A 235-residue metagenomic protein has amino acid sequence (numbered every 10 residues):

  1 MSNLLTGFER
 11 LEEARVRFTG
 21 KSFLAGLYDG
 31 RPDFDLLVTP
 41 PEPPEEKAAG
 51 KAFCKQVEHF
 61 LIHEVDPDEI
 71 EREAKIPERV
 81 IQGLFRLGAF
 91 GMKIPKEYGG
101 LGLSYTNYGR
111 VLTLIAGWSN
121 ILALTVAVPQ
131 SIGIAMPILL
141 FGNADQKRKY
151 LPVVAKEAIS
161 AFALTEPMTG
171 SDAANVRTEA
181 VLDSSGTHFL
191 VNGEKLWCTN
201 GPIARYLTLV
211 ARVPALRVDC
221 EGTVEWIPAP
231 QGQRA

Functional and structural regions predicted by a protein language model:
M1-P129, L140-S160, S171, F189: Amphipathic, small/basic residue-rich leader segments at the start of a protein or domain
F90-K93, A161-A163, T208-V210, I227-P228: Short, conserved beta-strand segments within well-ordered enzyme catalytic domains that often line or immediately flank
Y98, E166-M168, S184, K195: Short, flexible loop/turn elements at secondary-structure junctions
S104-T106, M136-L139, D172-R177, G201-A204 (+1 more regions): Short acidic, glycine/serine/threonine-rich loops at helix termini
Q130-A135: Well-ordered alpha-helical segments within folded domains of soluble proteins
I159-L182: A gly/ser-rich beta-alpha-beta helix-loop segment of oxidoreductase catalytic cores
V181-F189: A short, structured loop/turn motif at beta-sheet edges
H188, N192-A235: A short core secondary-structure module
